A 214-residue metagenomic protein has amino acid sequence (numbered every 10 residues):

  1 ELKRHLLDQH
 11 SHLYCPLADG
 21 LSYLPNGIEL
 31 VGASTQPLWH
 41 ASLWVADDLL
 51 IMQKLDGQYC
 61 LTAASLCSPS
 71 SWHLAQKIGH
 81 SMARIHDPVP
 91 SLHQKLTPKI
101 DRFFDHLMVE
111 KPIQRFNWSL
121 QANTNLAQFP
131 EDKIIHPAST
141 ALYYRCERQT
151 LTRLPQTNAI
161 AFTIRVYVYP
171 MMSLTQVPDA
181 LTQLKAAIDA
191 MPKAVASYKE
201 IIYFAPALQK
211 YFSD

Functional and structural regions predicted by a protein language model:
E1-D214: Extended, well-ordered protein cores
